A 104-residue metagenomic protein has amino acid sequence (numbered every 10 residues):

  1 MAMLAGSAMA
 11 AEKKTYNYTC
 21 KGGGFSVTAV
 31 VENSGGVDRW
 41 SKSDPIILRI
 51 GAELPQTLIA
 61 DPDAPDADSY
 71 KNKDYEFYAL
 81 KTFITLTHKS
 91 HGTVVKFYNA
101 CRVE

Functional and structural regions predicted by a protein language model:
M1-M3: Bacterial N-terminal signal peptides
A5-A8: N-terminal signal peptide c-region/cleavage motif recognized by signal peptidases
A11-E104: Cysteine-centric segments in proteins
